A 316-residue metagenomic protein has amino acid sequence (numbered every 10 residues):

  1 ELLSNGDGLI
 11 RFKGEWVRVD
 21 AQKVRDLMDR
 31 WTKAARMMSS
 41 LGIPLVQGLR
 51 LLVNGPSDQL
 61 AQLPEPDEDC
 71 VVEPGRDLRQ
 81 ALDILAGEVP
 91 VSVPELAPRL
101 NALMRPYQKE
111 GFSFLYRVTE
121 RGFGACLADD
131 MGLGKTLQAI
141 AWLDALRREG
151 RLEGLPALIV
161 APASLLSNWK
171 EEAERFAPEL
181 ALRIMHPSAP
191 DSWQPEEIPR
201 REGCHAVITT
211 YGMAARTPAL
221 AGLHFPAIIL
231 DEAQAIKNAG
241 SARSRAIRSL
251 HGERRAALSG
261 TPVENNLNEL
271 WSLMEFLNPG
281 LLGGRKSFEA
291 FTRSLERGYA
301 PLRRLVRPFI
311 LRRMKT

Functional and structural regions predicted by a protein language model:
E1-A81, L270: Charged, low-complexity intrinsically disordered regions
D69-T316: ASCE P-loop NTPase motor core, strongest for the SF2 helicase catalytic module
